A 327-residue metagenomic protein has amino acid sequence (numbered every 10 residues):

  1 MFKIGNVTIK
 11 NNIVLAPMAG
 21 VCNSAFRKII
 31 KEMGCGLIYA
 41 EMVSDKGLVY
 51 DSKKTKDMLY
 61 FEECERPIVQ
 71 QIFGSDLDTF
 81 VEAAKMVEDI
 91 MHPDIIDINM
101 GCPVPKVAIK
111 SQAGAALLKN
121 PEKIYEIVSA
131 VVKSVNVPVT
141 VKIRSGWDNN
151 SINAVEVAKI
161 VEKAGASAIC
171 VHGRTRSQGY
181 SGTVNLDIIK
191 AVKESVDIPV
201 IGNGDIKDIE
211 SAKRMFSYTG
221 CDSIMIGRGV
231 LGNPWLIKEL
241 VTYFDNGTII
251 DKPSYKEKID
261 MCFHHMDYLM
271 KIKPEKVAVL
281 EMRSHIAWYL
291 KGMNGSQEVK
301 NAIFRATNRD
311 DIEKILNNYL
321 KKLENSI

Functional and structural regions predicted by a protein language model:
M1, I9, I13, A19 (+8 more regions): Alpha/beta catalytic cores of nucleotide-metabolism and tRNA/nucleoside-modifying enzymes
F2-K3, M18-D94: Glycine-rich, positively charged N-terminal anion/phosphate-binding segment
F2-V14, L48-P67, C102-S111, V131-T140 (+1 more regions): N-terminal small/glycine-rich loop or linker at the start of catalytic domains across soluble metabolic enzymes
N11-V21, I68-F80, A116, I143-A154: Active-site mouth loops of central-metabolism enzymes
I13-A16, I38-A40, I68-I72, I96 (+4 more regions): Hydrophobic faces of well-ordered beta-strands that scaffold small-molecule active sites in alpha/beta enzyme cores
M18-G20, V43-D45, F73-S75, G101-P103 (+4 more regions): Active-site beta-loop-alpha junctions enriched in small/polar residues
C35-G47, I95-I96, M100-C102, A116-N120 (+1 more regions): Glycine-rich, aromatic-flanked loop segments that form ligand/cofactor-binding clefts across common enzyme folds
V81-Q112, E122-I198: Alpha/beta enzyme core
